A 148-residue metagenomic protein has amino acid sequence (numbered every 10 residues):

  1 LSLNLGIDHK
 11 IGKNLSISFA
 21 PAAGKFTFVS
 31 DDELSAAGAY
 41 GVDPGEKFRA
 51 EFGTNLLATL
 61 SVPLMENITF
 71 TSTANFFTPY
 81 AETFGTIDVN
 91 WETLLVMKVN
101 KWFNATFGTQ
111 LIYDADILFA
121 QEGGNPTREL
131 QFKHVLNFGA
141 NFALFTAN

Functional and structural regions predicted by a protein language model:
L1, E46-T54, G85-V89, L130-L136: Residues that define the transmembrane beta-barrel architecture of outer-membrane proteins
L3-H9, A23, T54-V62, F76 (+3 more regions): Residues on the lipid-exposed face of transmembrane beta-strands in outer-membrane beta-barrel proteins
N4-V42, E46-F48: Hydrophobic, aromatic-enriched interface-forming segments
N14-I17, N67-F70, W102-F107, T146-N148: Repeated loop/turn-to-beta-strand initiation elements of outer-membrane beta-barrel proteins
F26-V29, N75-T83, K98, Q110-Q121 (+1 more regions): Sequence/structural signature of outer-membrane beta-barrel proteins
Y40-E46, T78-A81, E122-R128: Extracellular loop and loop/strand-boundary signature of outer-membrane beta-barrel proteins
K47-Y80: Solvent-exposed beta-strand/coil patches in large extracellular/periplasmic or lumenal scaffold regions
L130-N148: Outer-membrane beta-barrel "beta-signal"
